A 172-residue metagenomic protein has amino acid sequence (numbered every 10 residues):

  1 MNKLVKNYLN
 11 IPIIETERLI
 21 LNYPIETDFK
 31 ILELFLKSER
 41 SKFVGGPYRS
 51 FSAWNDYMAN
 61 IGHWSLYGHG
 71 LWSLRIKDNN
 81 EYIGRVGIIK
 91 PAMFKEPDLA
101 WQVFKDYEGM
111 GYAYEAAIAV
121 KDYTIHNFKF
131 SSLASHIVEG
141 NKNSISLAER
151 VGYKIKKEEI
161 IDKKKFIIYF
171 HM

Functional and structural regions predicted by a protein language model:
M1-F43, M58-G62, L71-M172: Acyl-donor (CoA/ACP) binding surface of acyl/acetyltransferases
Y48-R49, Y112: Short, surface-exposed alpha-helical recognition segments that flank or form part of ligand/macromolecule-binding
R49-G68: Active-site rim helix/loop that mediates acceptor-substrate recognition in acyltransferases
